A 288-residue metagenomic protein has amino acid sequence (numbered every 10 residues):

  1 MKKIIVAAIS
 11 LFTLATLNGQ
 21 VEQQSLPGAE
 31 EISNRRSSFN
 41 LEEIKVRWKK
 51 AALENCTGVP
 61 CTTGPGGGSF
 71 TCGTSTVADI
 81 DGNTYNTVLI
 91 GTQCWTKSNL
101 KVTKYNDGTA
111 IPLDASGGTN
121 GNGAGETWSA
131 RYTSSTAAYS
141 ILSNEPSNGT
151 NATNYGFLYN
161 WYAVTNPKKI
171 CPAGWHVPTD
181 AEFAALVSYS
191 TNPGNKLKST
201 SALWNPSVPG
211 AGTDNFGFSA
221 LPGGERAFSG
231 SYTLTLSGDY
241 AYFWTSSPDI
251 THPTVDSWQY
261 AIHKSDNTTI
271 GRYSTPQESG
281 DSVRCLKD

Functional and structural regions predicted by a protein language model:
M1-I4, L17, S33, F39 (+6 more regions): Generic cytosolic/nucleocytoplasmic N-terminal low-complexity/intrinsically disordered segments
K3-L11: Small-residue packing motifs within transmembrane alpha-helices
I4-I5, Q20-F70, V77, R284-D288: Enriched but not universal
S10-N18: Hydrophobic h-region of N-terminal signal peptides that target proteins for export in Gram-negative bacteria
C56-D288: Conserved positions within compact, well-structured domain cores
